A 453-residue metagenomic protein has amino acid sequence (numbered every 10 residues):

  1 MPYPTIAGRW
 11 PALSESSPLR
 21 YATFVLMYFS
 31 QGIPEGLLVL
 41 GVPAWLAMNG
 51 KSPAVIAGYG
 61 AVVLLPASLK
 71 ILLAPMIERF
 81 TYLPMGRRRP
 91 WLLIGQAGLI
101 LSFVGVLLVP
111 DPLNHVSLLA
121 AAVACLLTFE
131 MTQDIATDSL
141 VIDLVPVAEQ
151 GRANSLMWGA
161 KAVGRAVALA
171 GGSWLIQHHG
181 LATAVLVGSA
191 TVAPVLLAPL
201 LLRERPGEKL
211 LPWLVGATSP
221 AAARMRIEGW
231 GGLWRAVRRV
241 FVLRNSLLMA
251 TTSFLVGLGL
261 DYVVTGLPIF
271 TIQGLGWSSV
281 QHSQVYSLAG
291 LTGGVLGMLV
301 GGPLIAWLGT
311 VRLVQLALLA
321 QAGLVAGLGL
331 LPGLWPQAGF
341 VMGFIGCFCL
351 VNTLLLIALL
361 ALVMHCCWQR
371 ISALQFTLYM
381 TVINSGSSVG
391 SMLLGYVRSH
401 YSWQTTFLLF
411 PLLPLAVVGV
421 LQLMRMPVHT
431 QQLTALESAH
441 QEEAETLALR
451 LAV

Functional and structural regions predicted by a protein language model:
P2-S17, P206-M249, E443: Juxtamembrane intracellular "pre-TM" segments in multi-pass secondary transporters
L40-V55, T265-Q284: Short amphipathic helix-loop junctions that connect adjacent transmembrane helices in Major Facilitator Superfamily/SLC
V42, M131-V145, T353-W368: Intracellular juxtamembrane helix-capping segments at the cytosolic ends of symmetry-related transmembrane helices
P53-A57, V147-L156, S279-Q281, Q369-Y379: Loop-to-transmembrane helix entry/capping segments in MFS-fold secondary transporters and related SLC/MFSD carriers
L69-G86, L296-L313, R398-S399: Helix-to-loop junctions at the C-terminal end of transmembrane segments in multipass secondary transporters
L92-L113, A320-P336: C-terminal ends and interior cores of transmembrane alpha-helices in multi-pass membrane transporters/permeases
R312-L359: C-terminal transmembrane helical hairpin of 12-TM major facilitator-type secondary transporters
R370-H400: A late C-terminal transmembrane helix in Major Facilitator Superfamily
